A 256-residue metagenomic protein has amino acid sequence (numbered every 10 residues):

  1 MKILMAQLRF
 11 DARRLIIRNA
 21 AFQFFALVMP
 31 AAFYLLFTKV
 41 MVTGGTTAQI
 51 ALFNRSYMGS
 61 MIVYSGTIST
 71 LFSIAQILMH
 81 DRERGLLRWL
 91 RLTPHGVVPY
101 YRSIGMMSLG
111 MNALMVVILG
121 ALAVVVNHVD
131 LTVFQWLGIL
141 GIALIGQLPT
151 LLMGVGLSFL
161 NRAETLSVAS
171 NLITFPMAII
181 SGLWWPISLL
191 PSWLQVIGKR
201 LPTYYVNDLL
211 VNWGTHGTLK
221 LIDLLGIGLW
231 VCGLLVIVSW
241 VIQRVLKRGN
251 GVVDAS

Functional and structural regions predicted by a protein language model:
M1-M29, G85, K247-S256: Aromatic- and glycine-rich beta-strand/loop motifs that create alpha-glucan
K2-R9, L183-L225: Short hydrophobic, aromatic-rich alpha-helical segments embedded in or entering the lipid bilayer of multi-pass
I17-G44, N54-S73, N112-L114, N171-A178 (+1 more regions): Hydrophobic alpha-helical transmembrane segments of multi-pass membrane transport/permease proteins
A32, N54-V126: Hydrophobic alpha-helical transmembrane segments of multi-pass membrane transport proteins
L36-T43, S158-R200, Y204: Transmembrane helix segments
T46-I77, I142-V155, F159: Hydrophobic alpha-helical transmembrane segments of membrane proteins
V97, Y101-V168, L172, L221-G228 (+1 more regions): Alpha-helical transmembrane segments and their short interhelical loops
G214, T218, I222-S256: Junction motif at the cytosolic side of a transmembrane helix
